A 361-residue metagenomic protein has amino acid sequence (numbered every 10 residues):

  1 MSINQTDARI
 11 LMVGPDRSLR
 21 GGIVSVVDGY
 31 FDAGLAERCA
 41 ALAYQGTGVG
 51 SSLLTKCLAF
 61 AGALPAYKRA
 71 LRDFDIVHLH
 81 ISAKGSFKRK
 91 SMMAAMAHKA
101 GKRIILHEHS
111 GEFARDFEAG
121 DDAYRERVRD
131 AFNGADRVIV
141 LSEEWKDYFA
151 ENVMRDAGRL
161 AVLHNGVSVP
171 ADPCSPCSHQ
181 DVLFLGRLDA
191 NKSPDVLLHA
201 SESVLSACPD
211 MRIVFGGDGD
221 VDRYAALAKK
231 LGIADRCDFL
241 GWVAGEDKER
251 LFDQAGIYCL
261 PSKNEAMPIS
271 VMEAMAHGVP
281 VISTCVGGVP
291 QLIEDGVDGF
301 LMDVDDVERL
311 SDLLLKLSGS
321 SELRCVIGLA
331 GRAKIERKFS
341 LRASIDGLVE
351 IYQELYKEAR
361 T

Functional and structural regions predicted by a protein language model:
L11-V13, C174-E202, V214-G216: Conserved donor-binding/catalytic core segment of Leloir-type glycosyltransferases
E144, G166: Carbohydrate-associated surface elements
A225-V243: Nucleotide-activated donor-binding/catalytic signature segment of Leloir-type glycosyltransferases, i.e., the conserved
W242-V243, R250-A255: Short alpha-helical donor nucleotide-sugar binding micro-motif in glycosyltransferases
K263: Aromatic "clamp/platform" in nucleotide-sugar-dependent glycosyltransferases that forms part of the donor/acceptor
P280-S283: Short hydrophobic beta-strand element within catalytic cores of glycosyltransferases and related nucleotide-activated
D295-G296, F300-E308, K316-S321: Conserved acidic donor-binding segment of nucleotide-sugar-dependent glycosyltransferases
R309, K316, L323-K338, S344-E350: A short, well-ordered alpha-helix in the C-terminal region of glycosyltransferases
